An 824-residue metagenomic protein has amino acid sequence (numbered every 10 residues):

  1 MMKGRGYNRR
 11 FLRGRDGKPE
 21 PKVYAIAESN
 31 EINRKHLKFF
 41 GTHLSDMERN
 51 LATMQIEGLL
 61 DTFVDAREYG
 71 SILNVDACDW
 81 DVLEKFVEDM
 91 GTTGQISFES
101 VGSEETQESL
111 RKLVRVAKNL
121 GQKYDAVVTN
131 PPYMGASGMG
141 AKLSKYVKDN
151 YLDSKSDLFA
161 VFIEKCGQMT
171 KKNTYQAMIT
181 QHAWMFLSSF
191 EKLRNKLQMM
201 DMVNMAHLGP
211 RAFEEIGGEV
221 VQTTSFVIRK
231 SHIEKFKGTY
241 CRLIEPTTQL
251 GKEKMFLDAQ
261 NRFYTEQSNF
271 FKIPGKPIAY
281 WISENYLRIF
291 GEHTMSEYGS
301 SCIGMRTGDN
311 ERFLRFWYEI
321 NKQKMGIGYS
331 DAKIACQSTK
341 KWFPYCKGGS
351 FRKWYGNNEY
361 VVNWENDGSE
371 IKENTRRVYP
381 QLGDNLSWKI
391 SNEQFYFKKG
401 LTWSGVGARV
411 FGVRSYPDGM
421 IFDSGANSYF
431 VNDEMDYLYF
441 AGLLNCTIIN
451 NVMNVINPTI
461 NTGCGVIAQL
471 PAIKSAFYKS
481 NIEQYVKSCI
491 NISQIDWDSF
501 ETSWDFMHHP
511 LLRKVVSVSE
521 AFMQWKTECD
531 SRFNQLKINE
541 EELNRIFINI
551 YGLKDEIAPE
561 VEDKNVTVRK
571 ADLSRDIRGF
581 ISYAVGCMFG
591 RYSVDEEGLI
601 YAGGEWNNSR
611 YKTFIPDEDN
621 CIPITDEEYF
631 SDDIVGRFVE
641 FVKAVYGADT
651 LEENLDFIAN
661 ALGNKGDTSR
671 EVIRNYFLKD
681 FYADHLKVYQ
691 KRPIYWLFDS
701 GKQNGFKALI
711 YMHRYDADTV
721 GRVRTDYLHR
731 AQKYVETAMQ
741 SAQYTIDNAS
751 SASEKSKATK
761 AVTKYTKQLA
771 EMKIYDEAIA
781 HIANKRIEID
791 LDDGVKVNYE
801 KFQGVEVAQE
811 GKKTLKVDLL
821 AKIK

Functional and structural regions predicted by a protein language model:
M1-P21, A25-F39, K118-K333, S338 (+10 more regions): Signature of N6-adenine DNA methyltransferases within the class I
M1-Q122: Class I S-adenosyl-L-methionine-dependent methyltransferase module
D16, L44, L51, L60 (+10 more regions): Extended non-globular scaffold/tether segments
I96-S100, G328-S330, V518, I746-A758: Flexible coil/linker segments and helix-coil junctions enriched in charged and small residues
C166-T170, A426-Y437, I448-D498, D505-M523 (+3 more regions): Proline-centric
N261-V431, S480-K487, I492, T502 (+11 more regions): Polyanion-binding catalytic cores of nucleic-acid enzymes and NTP/SAM-utilizing transferases
G383, Q394-G412, F422, F440-N454 (+3 more regions): Short Ser/Thr-interspersed hydrophobic loop/turn segments at strand-loop and sheet-helix junctions that line or gate
S503, P510, D530, N534-I538 (+3 more regions): Terminal accessory regions of large proteins
